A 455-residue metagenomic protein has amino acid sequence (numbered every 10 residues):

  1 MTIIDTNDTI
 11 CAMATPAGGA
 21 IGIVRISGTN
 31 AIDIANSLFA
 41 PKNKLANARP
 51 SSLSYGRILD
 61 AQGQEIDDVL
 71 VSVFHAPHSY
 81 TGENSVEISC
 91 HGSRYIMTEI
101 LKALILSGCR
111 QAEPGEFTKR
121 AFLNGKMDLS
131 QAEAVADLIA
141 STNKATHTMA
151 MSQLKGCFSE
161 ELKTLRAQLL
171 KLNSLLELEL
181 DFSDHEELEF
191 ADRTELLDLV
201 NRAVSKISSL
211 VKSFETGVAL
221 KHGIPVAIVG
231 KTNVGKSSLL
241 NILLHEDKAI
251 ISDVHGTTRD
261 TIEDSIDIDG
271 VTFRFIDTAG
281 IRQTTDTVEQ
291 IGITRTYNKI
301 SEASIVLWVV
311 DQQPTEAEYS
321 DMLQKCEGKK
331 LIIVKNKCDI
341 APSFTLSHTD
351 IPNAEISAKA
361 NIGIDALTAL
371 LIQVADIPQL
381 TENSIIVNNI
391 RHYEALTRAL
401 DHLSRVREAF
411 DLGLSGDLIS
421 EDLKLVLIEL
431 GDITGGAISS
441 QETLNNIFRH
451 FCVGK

Functional and structural regions predicted by a protein language model:
M1-T148, S152, G156, I332: A glycine-rich (often HGG/GG-containing) alpha/beta subdomain
T2-M13, K144-D267, T284, T315-K455: C-terminal-of-GTPase-core extension/linker across diverse P-loop GTPases
P16-G18, Q64, Y80, L220 (+4 more regions): Conserved catalytic network of the ASCE P-loop NTPase/AAA+ motor domain
G19-A20, S51-L53, E302-V306, G328-L331 (+1 more regions): Short glycine-/polar-rich loops that comprise or flank the Walker A/P-loop and associated switch/sensor motifs
S54-H75, G256-T284, E302-I305: Switch I (G2) and immediately adjacent beta-strands of P-loop GTPase domains
L244, A279-G280, S304, D311-Q312 (+1 more regions): Short glycine-/small-residue-rich Rossmann-like dinucleotide-binding loops
F275, V309, V334: Generic enzyme active-site microenvironment
E289-Q313: Inter-motif core of Ras-like GTPase G domains
